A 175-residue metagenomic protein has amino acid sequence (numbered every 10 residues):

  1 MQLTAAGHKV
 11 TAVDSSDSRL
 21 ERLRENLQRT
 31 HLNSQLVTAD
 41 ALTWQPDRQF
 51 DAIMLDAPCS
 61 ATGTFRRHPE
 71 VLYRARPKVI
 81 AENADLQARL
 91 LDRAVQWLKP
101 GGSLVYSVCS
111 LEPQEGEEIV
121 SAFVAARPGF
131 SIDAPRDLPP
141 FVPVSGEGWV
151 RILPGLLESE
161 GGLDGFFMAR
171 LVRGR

Functional and structural regions predicted by a protein language model:
M1-R175: S-adenosylmethionine
